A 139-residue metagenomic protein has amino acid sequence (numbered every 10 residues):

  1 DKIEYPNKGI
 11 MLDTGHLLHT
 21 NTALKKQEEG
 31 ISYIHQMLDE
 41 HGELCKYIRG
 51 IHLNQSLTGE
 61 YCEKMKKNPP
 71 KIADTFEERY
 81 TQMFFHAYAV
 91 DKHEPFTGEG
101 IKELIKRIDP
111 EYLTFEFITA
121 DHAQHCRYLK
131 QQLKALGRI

Functional and structural regions predicted by a protein language model:
E4-I139: Histidine-acidic metal/acid-base catalytic patches
